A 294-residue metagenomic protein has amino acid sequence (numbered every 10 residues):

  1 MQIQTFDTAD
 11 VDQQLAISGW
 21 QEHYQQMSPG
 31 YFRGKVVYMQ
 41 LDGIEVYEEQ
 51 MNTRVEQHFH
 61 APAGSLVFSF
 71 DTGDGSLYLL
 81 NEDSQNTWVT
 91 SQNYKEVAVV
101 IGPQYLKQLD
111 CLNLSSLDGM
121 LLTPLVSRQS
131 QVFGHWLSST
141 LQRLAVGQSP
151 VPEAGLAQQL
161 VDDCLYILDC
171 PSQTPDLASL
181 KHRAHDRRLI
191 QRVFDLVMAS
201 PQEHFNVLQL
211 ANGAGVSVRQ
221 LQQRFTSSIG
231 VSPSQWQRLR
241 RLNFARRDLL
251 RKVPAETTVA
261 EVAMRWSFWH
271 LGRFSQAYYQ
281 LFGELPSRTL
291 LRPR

Functional and structural regions predicted by a protein language model:
M1-P29, M39, F68, G73-P201 (+5 more regions): Alpha-helical bundle regulatory/interaction domains
P29-A61: Conserved short histidine dyad/triad with adjacent acidic residue
F59-P62, T90-Q92: Short glycine/proline-enriched turns and hinge-like loops at secondary-structure junctions
G64-L66: Low-complexity, glycine/alanine/valine/leucine- and proline-rich hydrophobic stretches
D186-I190, Q237-L242: Generic hydrophobic, amphipathic alpha-helix propensity
A214-V218, S227-S228, R238-F244: Active/binding-pocket-proximal capping segment
L221, F225, R273-F274, Y278: Short hydrophobic/aromatic patch on the recognition helix
